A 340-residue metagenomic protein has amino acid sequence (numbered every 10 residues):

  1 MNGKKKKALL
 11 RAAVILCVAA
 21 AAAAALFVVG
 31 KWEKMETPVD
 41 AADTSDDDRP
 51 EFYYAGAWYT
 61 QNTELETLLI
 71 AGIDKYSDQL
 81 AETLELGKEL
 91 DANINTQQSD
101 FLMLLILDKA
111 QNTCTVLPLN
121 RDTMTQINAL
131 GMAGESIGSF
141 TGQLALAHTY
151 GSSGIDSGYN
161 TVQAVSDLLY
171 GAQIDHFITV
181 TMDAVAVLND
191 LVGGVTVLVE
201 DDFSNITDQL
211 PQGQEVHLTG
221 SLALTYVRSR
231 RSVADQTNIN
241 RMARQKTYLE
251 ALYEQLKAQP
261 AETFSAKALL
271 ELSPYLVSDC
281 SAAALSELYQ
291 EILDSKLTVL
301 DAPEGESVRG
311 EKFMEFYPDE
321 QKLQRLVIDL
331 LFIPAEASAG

Functional and structural regions predicted by a protein language model:
N2, R11-A13, A23-G340: Non-catalytic, solvent-exposed segments at the cell envelope interface
